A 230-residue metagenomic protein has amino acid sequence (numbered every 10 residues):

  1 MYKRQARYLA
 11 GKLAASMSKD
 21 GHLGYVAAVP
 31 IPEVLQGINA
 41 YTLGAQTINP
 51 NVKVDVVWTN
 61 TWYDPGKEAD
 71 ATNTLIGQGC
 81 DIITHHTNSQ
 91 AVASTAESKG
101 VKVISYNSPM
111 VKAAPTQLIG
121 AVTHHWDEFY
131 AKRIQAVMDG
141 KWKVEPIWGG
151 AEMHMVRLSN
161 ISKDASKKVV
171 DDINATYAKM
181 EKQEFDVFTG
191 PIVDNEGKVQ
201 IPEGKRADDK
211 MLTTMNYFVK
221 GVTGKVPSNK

Functional and structural regions predicted by a protein language model:
K3-K230: A residue-level marker of the well-folded mature domains of exported/periplasmic proteins
